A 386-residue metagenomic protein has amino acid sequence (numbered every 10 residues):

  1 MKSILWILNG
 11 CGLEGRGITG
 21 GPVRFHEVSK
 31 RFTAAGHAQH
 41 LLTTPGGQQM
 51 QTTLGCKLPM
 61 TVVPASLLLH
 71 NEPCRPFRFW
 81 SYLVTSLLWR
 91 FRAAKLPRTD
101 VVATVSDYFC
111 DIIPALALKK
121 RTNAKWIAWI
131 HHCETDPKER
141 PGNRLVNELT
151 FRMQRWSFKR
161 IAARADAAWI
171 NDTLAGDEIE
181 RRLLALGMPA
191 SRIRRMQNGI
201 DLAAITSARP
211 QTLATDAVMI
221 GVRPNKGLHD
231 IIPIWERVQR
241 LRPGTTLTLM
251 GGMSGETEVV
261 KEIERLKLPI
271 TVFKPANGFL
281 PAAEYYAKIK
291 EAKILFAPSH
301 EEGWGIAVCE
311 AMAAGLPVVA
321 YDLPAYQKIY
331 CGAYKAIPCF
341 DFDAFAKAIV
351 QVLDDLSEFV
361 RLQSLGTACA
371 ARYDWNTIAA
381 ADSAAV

Functional and structural regions predicted by a protein language model:
M1-C56: N-terminal subdomain of nucleotide-sugar transferases
A117-R121, E134, N147-A168: Membrane-proximal helix-turn-helix segments that form the acceptor-binding/catalytic region of lipid-linked
L174, G199: Carbohydrate-associated surface elements
R209-K226, I232-Q239, T248: Conserved donor-binding/catalytic core segment of Leloir-type glycosyltransferases
V259-L280: Nucleotide-activated donor-binding/catalytic signature segment of Leloir-type glycosyltransferases, i.e., the conserved
I294, P317-A320: Short hydrophobic beta-strand element within catalytic cores of glycosyltransferases and related nucleotide-activated
H300: Aromatic "clamp/platform" in nucleotide-sugar-dependent glycosyltransferases that forms part of the donor/acceptor
Y334-D343, Q351-L356: Conserved acidic donor-binding segment of nucleotide-sugar-dependent glycosyltransferases
